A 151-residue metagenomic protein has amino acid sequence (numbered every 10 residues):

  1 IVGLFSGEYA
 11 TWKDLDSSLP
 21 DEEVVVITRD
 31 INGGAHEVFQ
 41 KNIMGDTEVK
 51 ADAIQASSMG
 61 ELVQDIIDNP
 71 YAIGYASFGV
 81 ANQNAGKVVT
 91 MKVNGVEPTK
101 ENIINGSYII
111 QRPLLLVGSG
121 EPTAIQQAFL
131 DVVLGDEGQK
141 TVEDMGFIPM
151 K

Functional and structural regions predicted by a protein language model:
V2-K151: Exported/periplasmic ABC-transporter solute-binding proteins
